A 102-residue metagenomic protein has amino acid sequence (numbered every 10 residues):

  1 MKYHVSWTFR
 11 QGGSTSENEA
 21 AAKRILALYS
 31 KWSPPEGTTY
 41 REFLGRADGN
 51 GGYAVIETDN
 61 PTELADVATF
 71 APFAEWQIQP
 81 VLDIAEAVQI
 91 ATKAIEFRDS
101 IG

Functional and structural regions predicted by a protein language model:
M1-N50, P61-T62, I84, V88-G102: Short S/T/G/P-rich N-terminal loop/turn motif that feeds into the first structured element of a domain
G37, P72-E75: Glycine-centered loop/turn motif at secondary-structure junctions
G51-I56: Short cationic amphipathic helices and targeting signals
L64-P72: Short amphipathic alpha-helices in soluble, non-transmembrane regions that often serve as interface/regulatory elements
A74-E86: Conserved short beta-strand edge segments in small beta-sheet-based binding/regulatory domains
